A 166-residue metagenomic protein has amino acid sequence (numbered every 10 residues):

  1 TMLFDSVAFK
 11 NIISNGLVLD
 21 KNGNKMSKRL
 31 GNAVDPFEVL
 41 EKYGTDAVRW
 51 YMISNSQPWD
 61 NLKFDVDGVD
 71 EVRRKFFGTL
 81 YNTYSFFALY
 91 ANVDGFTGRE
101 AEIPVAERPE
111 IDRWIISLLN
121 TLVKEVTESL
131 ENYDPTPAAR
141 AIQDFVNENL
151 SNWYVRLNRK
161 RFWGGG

Functional and structural regions predicted by a protein language model:
F4-G166: Long, charged, mostly alpha-helical binding arms that flank functional sites
